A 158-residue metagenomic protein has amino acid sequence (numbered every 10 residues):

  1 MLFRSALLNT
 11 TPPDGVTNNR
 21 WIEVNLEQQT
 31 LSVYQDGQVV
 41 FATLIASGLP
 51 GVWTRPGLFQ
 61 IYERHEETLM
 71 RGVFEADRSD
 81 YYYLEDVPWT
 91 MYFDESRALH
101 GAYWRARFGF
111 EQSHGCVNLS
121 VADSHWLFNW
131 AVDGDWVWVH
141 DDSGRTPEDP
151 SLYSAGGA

Functional and structural regions predicted by a protein language model:
A6-P50: A structural motif detector for short, solvent-exposed N-terminal "entry" segments of globular domains
T10-T11, G15-T17, F41, L49-L58 (+1 more regions): Exported/periplasmic cell-wall-interacting domains
